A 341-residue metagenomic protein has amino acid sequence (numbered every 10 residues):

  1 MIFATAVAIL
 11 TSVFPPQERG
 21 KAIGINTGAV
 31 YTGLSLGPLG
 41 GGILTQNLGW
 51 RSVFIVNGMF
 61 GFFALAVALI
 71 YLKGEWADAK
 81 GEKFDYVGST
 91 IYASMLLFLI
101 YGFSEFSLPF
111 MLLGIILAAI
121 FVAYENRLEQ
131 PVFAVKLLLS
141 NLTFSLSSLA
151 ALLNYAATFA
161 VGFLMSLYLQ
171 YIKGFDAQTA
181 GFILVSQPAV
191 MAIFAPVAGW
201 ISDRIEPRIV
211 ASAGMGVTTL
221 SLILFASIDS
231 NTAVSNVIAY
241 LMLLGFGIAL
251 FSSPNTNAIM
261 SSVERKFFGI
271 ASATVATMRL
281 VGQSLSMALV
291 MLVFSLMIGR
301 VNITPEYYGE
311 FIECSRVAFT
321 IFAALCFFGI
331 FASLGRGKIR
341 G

Functional and structural regions predicted by a protein language model:
M1-V87, R265: Helix-loop-helix hairpins in multi-pass membrane proteins, especially solute transporters
T5, S35, L39, A66 (+5 more regions): Residue-level hotspots within transmembrane alpha-helices of multi-pass secondary transporters
I9, V13, I43, Y71 (+5 more regions): A residue-level signal for alpha-helical anchor/packing sites in multi-pass solute transporters
A29, L48, F110, Q130-R300 (+1 more regions): 12-transmembrane solute porter fold
Q46-A150, A157, I183: Hydrophobic transmembrane-helix bundles of small-molecule transporters
A68-Y71, G299-T304: Transmembrane alpha-helical segments of integral membrane proteins
G102-F106, Y308-S315: Membrane-interfacial helix-loop-helix junctions in multi-pass membrane proteins
